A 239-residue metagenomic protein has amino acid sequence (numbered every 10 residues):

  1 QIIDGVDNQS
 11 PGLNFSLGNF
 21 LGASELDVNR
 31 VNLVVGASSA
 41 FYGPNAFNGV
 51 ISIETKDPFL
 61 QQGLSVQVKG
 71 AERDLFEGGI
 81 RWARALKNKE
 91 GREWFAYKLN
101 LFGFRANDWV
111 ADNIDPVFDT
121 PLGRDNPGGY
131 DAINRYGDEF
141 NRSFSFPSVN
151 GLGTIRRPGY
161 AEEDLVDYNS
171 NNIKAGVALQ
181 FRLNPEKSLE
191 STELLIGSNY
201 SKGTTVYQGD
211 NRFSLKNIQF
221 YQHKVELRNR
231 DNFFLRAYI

Functional and structural regions predicted by a protein language model:
D7-V35: Short acidic/polar hinge/loop motifs at secondary-structure boundaries that mediate gating or recognition
S16, G63-V68, Y160-L165, Y207-S214 (+1 more regions): Extracellular loop and loop/strand-boundary signature of outer-membrane beta-barrel proteins
N19, N32, A37-S39, V50 (+3 more regions): Short strand-turn segments of transmembrane beta-barrel domains in outer membranes, especially the first one or two
G49, Q62-L64, F76-I80, N171-V177 (+2 more regions): Hydrophobic, lipid-facing positions within transmembrane beta-strands of outer-membrane proteins
T55, R84-L86, F181-P185, Q219 (+1 more regions): Residue-level signature of outer-membrane beta-barrel architecture
Q62-V66, E93-L99, T192-S198, H223-V225 (+1 more regions): Transmembrane beta-strands of outer-membrane beta-barrel proteins
D74-K202: Transmembrane beta-barrel wall of Gram-negative outer-membrane proteins
N113-L122, Y207, N211-N217: Flexible, surface-exposed loop regions and adjacent strand-edge segments of Gram-negative outer-membrane beta-barrel
